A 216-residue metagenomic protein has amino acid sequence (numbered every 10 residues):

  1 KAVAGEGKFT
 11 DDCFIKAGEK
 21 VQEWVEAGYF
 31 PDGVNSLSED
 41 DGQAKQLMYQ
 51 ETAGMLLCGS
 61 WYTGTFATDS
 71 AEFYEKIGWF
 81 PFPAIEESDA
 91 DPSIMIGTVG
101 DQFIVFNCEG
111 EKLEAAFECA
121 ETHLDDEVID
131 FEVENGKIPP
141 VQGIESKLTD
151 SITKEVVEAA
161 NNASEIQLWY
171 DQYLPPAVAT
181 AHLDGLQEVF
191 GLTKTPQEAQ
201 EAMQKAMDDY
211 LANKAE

Functional and structural regions predicted by a protein language model:
K1-K16, T68-E72, A84-M95, E145-T149 (+3 more regions): Short, solvent-exposed loop/beta-turn-alpha elements that line the ligand-binding surface or hinge of extracytoplasmic
K1-V3, G18, E26, D91-N107 (+2 more regions): Periplasmic solute-binding protein
A4-N35: Glycine-centered hinge/linker elements that transmit conformational signals in sensory and ligand-binding systems
A27-F30, D69-G136: Extracytoplasmic/periplasmic substrate-recognition and gating elements
V34-Y49: Short helix-initiation/N-cap motifs at beta->coil->alpha
Y49-G59: Alpha-to-beta junction loops
A84, E132-A181, E188, N213-E216: Long, aromatic- and glycine/proline-rich binding clefts that accommodate carbohydrate-like moieties
E201, D208-E216: Short, low-complexity disordered leader/linker segments with a strong preference for bacterial N-terminal type II
